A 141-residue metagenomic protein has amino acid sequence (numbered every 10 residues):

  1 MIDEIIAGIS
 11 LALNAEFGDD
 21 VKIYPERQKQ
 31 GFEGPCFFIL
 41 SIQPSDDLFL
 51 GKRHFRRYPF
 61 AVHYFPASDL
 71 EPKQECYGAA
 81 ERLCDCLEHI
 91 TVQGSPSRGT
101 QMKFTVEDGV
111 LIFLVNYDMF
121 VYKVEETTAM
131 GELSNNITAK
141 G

Functional and structural regions predicted by a protein language model:
M1-Y24, Q43-G141: Charged, amphipathic alpha-helical segments and their flanking helix caps
Y24-E33: Short acidic low-complexity segments
G34-S41: A short, hydrophobic beta-strand-centered structural micro-motif
